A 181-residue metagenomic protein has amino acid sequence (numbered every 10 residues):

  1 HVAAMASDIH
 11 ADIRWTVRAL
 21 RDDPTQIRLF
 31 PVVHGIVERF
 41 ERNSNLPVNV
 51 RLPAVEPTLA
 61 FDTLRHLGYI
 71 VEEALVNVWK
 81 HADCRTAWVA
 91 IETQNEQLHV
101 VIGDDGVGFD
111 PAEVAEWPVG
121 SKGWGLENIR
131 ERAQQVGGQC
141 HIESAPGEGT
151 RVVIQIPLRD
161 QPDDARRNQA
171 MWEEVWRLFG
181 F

Functional and structural regions predicted by a protein language model:
H1-F181: Coiled-coil dimerization/phosphotransfer module
